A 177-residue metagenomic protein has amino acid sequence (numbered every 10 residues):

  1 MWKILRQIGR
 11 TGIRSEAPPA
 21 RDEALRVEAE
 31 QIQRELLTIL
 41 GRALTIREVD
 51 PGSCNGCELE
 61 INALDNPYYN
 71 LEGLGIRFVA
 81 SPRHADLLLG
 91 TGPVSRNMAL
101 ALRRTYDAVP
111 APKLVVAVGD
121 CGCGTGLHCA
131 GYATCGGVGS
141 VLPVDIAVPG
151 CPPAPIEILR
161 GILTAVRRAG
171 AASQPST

Functional and structural regions predicted by a protein language model:
M1-S53, A63, Y68-L71, V79 (+4 more regions): Iron-sulfur (Fe-S) cluster-binding modules
G52, P93-S95, C121-C123, P153: Short glycine-rich anion-binding loops that position phosphate/pyrophosphate groups of nucleotides and phosphorylated
G75-H84: Short acidic low-complexity segments
F78, G90, S95-M98, A147: Metallocofactor- and cofactor-centric catalytic cores in central/energy metabolism, strongly enriched
D86-L87, L114: Structural motif
A101-V116: A short, gly/pro- and small-residue-rich
C123-G139: Glycine-rich, charge-decorated loop segments at or immediately adjacent to ligand/cofactor-binding or catalytic sites
